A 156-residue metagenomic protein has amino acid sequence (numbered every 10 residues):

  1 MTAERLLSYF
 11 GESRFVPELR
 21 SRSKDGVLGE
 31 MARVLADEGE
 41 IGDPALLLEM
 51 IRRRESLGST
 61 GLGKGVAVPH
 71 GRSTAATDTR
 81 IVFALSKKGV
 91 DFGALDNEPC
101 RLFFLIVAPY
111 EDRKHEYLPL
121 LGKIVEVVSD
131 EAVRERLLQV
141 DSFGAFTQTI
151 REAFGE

Functional and structural regions predicted by a protein language model:
M1-E156: Cytosolic covalent-transfer regions centered on His/Cys nucleophiles that carry phosphoryl or persulfide groups
